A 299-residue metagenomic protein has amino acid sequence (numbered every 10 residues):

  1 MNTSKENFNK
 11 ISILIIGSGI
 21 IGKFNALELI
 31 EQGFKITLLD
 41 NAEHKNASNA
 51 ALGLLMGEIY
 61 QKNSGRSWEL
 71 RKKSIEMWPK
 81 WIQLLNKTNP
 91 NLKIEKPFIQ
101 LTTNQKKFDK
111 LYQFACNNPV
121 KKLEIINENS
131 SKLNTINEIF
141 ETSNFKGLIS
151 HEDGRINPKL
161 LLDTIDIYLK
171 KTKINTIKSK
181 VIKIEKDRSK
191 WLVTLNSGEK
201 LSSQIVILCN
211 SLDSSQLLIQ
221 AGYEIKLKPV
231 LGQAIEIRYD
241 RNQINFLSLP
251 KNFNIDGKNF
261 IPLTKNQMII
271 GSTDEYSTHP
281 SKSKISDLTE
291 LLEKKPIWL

Functional and structural regions predicted by a protein language model:
K5-G19: Beta1/beta-strand and adjacent pyrophosphate-binding region of the FAD-binding site in flavoprotein oxidoreductases
I13, K35-I36, L123, V206: Hydrophobic anchor at the start of a short beta-strand that flanks the dinucleotide cofactor-binding loop
I16, L39-D40: The conserved SAM/SAH-binding core of class I Rossmann-like methyltransferase domains, concentrating on the hydrophobic
I21-Q32, N41, L54-M56, N89-I94 (+1 more regions): Active-site substrate-recognition segment that forms the wall of the catalytic cavity or substrate channel
L54-I136: Dinucleotide-binding Rossmann-like beta1-alpha1 core, especially the glycine-rich loop that anchors the ADP
E69-K73, Q105-K106, L148-I167, K282-D287: Short beta-strand to alpha-helix junction loop
N89-Q100, N127-T172, T273-S277: Helix-loop-beta segment of a Rossmann-like dinucleotide-binding subdomain
G147-N196, L201, I205, C209 (+1 more regions): Helical element adjacent to the flavin cofactor pocket in flavoenzyme catalytic cores
